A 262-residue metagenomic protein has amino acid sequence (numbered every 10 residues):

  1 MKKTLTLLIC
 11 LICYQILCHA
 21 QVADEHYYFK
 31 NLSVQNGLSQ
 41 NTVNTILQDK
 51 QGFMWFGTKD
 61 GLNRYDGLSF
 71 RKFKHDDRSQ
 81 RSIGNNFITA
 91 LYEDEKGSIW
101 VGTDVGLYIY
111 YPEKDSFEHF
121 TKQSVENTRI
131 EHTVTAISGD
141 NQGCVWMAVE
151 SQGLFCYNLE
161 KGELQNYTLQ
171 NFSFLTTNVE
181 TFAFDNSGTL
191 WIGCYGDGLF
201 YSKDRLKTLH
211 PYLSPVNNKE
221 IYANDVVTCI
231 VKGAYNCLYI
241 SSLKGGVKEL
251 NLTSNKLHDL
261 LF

Functional and structural regions predicted by a protein language model:
M1-F262: Carboxylate-rich, polar loop motifs that coordinate divalent cations or form catalytic acidic clusters
